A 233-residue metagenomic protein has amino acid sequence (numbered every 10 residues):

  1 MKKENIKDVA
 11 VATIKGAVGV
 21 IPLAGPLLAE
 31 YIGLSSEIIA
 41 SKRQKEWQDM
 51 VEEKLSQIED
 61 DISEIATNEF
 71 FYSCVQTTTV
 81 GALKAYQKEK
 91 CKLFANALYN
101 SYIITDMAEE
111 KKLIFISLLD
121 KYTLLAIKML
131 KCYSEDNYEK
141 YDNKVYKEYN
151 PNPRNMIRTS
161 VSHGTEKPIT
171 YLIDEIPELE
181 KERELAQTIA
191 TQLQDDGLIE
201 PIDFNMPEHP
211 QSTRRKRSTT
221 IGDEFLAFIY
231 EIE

Functional and structural regions predicted by a protein language model:
M1-M50: Membrane-inserting effector segments that mediate pore formation, membrane fusion, or transient membrane insertion
K2, I6, A17, A40 (+6 more regions): Generic alpha-helical structural element
K2-E4, V9-A10, E46-W47, K54 (+3 more regions): Short leucine-rich amphipathic alpha-helices used at interfaces
A10, I14-A17, A24, L28 (+7 more regions): Short runs of predominantly hydrophobic/aromatic residues within well-ordered alpha helices that form helix-helix
G25, E59, S63-A66, F70 (+4 more regions): Residue-level signal for secondary-structure boundary elements
L34-G81: Amphipathic, membrane-active segments
S73-I103: N-terminal leader segment of winged-helix/HTH proteins
N96-E233: Long, helix-rich, hydrophobic modules that act as membrane-proximal anchors or helical bundle/coiled-coil regulators
